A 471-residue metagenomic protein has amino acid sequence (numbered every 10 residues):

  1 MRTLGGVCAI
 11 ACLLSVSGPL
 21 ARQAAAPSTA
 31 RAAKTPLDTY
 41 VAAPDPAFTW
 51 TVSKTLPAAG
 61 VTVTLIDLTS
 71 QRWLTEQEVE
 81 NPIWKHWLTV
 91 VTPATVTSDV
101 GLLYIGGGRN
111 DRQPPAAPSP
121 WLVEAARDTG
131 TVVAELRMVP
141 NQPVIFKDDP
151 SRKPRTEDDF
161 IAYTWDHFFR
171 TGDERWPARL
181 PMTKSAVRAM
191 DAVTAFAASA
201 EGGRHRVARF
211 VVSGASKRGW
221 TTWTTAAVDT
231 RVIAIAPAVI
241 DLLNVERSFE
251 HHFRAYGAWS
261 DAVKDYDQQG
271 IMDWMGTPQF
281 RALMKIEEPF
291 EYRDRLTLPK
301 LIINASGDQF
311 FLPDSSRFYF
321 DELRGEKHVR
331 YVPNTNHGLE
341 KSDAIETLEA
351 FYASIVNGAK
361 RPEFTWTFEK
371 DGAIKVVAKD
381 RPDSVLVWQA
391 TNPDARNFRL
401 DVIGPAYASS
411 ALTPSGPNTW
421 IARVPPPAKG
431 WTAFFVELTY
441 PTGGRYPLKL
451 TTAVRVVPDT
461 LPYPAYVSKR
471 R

Functional and structural regions predicted by a protein language model:
V41-T95, V123, L136, D173-T183: N-terminal cap/lid segment of alpha/beta-hydrolase-fold proteins
W87, S98-G108: Short beta-strand element of the alpha/beta-hydrolase
I105-R112, V123, R127, T131-V187 (+1 more regions): Cap/lid segment of the alpha/beta-hydrolase catalytic domain
F169-S216, V232: Gly/Ser-rich "nucleophile elbow"/oxyanion-hole loop immediately N-terminal to the catalytic nucleophile in hydrolases
T224-D273, R330-P333, G338-E346: Hydrolase active-site cap/lid region
L296, I302-N304: Short beta-strand/loop motif that positions the catalytic acidic residue of the alpha/beta-hydrolase fold
Q309-S315, E340: Conserved alpha/beta-hydrolase "acid-adjacent" motif
A350-Q389, A408-P417, R423: Surface beta-strand/loop "capping" patches
